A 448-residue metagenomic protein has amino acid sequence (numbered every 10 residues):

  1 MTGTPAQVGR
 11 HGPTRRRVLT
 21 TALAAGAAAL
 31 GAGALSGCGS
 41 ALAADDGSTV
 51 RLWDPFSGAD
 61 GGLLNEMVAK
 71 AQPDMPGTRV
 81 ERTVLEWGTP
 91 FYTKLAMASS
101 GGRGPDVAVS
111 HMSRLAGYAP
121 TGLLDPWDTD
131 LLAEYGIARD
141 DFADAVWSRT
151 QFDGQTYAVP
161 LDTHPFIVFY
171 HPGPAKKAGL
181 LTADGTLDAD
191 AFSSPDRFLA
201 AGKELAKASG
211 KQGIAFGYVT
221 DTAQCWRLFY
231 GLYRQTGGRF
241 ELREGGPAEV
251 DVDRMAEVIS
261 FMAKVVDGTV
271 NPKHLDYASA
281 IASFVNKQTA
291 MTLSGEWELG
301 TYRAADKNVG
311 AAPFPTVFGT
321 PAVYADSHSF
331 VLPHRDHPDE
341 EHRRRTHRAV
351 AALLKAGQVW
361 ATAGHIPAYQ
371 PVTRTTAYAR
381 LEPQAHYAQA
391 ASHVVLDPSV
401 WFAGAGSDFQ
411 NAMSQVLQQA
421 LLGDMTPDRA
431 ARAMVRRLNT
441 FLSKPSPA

Functional and structural regions predicted by a protein language model:
T2-G117, A133, R139, F318 (+3 more regions): Conserved N-terminal structural module of periplasmic/extracytoplasmic solute-binding proteins
P73-D74, R79, K264, V270 (+1 more regions): Extracytoplasmic/periplasmic substrate-recognition and gating elements
D106-V109, A290-G295: Paired acidic/hydrophobic, glycine-rich loop segments that form the ligand-binding mouth/hinge of periplasmic-binding
M112-I167, C225, S392: Hinge/lid segment of periplasmic solute-binding proteins
Y118-P126, D153-Q155, Y302-F318: Ligand-binding "clamshell"
D153-L161, F166, S193-P247: Extracytoplasmic/periplasmic solute-binding protein
R197-E204, R243-H274: Glycine-centered hinge/linker elements that transmit conformational signals in sensory and ligand-binding systems
K307, A312, T362-Q415, Q419 (+1 more regions): Long, aromatic- and glycine/proline-rich binding clefts that accommodate carbohydrate-like moieties
